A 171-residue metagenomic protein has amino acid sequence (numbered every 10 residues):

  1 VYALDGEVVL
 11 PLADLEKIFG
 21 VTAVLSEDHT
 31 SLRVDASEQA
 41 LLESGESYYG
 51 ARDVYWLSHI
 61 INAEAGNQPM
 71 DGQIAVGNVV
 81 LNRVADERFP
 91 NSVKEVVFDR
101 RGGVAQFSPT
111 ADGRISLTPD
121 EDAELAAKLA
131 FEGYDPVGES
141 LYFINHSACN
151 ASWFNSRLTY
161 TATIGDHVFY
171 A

Functional and structural regions predicted by a protein language model:
V1-S58: Primary recognition of N-terminal secretory signal peptides and signal-anchoring hydrophobic helices
E43-A171: Bacterial extracytoplasmic/cell-wall-associated proteins, especially those involved in peptidoglycan
